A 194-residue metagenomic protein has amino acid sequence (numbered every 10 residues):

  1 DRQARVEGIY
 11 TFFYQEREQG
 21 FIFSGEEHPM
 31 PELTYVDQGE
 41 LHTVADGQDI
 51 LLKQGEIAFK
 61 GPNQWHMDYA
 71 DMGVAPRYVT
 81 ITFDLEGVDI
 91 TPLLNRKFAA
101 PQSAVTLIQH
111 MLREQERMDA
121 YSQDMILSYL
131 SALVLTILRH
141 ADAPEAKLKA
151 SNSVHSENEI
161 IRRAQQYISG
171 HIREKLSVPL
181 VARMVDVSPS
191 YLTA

Functional and structural regions predicted by a protein language model:
D1-Q54, Q64, M72, V88 (+1 more regions): Generic protein-terminus/edge-of-domain signal
D37, L138, S169, R173: Short, locally clustered residues in the helix-turn-helix/winged-helix DNA-binding domain
N63-D84: Ligand-binding loop in jelly-roll beta-barrel domains
D89-S153, Q166: Amphipathic alpha-helical segments enriched in hydrophobic/aromatic residues interleaved with Lys/Arg
M118-I126, V154-I160, R173, S177-P179: Cytosolic nucleotide-utilizing catalytic cores of signal-transduction proteins
R163, Y167-A194: Basic/polar phosphate-binding segments, predominantly the helix-turn-helix DNA-binding elements of transcriptional
